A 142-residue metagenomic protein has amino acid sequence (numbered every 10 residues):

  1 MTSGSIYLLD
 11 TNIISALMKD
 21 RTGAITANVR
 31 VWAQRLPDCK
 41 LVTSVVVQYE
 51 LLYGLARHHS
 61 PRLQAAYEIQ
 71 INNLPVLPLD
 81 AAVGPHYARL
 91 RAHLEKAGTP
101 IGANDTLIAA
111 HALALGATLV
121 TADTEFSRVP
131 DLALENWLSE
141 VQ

Functional and structural regions predicted by a protein language model:
M1-T43, Y53-I69, V141-Q142: Short, well-structured N-terminal submotif of metal-dependent ribonuclease cores
T2-S5, P75-V120: Active-site neighborhoods of divalent-metal-dependent phosphate/nucleic-acid chemistry enzymes
D10-T11, L51, Y87, A112: Generic structural signal for small/hydrophobic residues in well-ordered secondary structure, especially within
I14, Q48-L51, G84, F126: A generic structural signal for short hydrophobic patches within well-formed alpha-helices
A16-L17, G54, Y87, V129 (+1 more regions): Residues that scaffold the ATP/ADP-binding catalytic core of kinase and kinase-like folds
V45, D123-T124: Short secondary-structure boundary segments
F126-L132: Short loop/helix-cap segments at secondary-structure boundaries that form the rim of catalytic
